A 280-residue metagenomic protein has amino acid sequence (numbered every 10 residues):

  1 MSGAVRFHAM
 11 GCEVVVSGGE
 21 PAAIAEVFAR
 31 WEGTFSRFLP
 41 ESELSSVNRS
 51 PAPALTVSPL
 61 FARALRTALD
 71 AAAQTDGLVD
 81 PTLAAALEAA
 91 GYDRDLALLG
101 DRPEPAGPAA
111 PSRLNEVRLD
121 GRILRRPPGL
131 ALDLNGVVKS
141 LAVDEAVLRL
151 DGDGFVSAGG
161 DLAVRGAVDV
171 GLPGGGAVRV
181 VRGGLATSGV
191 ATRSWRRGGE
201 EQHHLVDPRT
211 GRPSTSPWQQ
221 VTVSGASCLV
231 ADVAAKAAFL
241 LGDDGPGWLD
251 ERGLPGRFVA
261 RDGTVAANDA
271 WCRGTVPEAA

Functional and structural regions predicted by a protein language model:
M1-A280: Mature catalytic core of soluble alpha/beta enzymes
